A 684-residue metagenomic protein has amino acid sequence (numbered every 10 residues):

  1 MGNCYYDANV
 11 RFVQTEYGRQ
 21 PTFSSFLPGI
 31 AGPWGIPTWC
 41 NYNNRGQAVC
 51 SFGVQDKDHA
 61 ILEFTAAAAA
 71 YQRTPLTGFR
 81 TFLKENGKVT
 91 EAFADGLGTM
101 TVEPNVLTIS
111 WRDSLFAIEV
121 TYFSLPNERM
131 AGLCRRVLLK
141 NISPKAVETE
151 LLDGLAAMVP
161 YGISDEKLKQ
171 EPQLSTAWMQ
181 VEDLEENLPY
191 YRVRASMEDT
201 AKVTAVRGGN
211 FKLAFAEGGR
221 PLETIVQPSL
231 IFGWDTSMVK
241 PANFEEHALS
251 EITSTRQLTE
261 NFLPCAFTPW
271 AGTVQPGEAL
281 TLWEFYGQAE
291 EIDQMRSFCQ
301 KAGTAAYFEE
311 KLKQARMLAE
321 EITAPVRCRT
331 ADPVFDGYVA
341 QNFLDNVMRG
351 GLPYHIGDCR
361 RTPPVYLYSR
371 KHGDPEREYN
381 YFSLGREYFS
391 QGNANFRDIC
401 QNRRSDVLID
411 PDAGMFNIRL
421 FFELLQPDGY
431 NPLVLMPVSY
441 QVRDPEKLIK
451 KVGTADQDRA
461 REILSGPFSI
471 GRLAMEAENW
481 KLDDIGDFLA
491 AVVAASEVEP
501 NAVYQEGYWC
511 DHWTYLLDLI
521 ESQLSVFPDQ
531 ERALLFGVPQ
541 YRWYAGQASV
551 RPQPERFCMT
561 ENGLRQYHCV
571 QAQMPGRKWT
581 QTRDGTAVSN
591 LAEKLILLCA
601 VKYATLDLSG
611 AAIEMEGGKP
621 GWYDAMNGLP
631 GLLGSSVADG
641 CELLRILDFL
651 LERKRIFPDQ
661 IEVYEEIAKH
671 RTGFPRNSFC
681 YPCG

Functional and structural regions predicted by a protein language model:
M1-P630, C641, F649, I656-A668 (+1 more regions): Anionic coordination/interaction segments
V637: N-terminal C2H2 zinc-finger "knuckle"
I646: Glycine/aspartate-rich loop-and-adjacent alpha/beta segment that forms the canonical ThDP
